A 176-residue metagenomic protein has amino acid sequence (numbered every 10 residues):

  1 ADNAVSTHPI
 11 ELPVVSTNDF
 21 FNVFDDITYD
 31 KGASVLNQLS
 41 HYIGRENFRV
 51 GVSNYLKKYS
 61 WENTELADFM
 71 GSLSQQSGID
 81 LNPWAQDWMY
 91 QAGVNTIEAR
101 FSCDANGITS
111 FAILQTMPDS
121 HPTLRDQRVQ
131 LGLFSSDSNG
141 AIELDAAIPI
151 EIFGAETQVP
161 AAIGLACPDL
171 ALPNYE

Functional and structural regions predicted by a protein language model:
A1: Post-HExxH zinc-binding segment in Zn-dependent metallohydrolases
S6-H8: Surface-exposed, well-ordered secondary-structure segments
I10-V15, I27, G32-V35, E46-V50 (+1 more regions): Non-catalytic accessory/interaction domains
F20-D26: A short glycine-threonine-serine/GTX helix/turn-capping micro-motif
S40-R45: Acidic, glycine-rich low-complexity/disordered segments
